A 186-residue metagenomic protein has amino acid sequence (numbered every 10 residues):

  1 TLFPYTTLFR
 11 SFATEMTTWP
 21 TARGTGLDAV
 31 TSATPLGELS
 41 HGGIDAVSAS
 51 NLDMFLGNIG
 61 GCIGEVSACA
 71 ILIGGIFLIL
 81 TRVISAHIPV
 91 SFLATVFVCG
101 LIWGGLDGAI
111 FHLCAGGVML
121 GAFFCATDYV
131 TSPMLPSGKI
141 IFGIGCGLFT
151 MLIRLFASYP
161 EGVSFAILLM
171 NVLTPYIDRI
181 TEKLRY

Functional and structural regions predicted by a protein language model:
T1-L8: Short, small-residue-biased leader/transition segments that mark boundaries at the very start of proteins
S11-A22, G105: Transmembrane alpha-helix boundary signature
G26-I88: Internal active-site segments that recognize and position negatively charged phosphoryl groups and nucleotide moieties
A70-L78, F92-G100, M119-C125, G145-M151: Hydrophobic, membrane-inserted alpha-helices
I79-V90, Y129-I140: Membrane-helix interface "capping/anchor" motifs
P89, I110-V118, G138-F142, S158-M170: Loop-to-transmembrane alpha-helix initiation sites
W103-A109, L148-V163: Hydrophobic alpha-helical transmembrane segments in multi-pass integral membrane proteins
P133, I153-Y186: Cytosolic-side transmembrane-helix boundaries in multi-pass membrane proteins
